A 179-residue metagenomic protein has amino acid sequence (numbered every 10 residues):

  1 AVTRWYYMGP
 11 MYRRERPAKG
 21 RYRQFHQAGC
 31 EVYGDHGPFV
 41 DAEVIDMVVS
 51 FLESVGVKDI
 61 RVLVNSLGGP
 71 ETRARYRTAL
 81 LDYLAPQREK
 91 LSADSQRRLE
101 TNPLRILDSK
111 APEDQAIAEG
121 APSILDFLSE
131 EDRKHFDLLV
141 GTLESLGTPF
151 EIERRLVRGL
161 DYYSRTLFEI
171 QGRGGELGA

Functional and structural regions predicted by a protein language model:
A1-A179: TRNA-recognition modules of translation machinery and tRNA-sensing kinases, especially anticodon-binding
